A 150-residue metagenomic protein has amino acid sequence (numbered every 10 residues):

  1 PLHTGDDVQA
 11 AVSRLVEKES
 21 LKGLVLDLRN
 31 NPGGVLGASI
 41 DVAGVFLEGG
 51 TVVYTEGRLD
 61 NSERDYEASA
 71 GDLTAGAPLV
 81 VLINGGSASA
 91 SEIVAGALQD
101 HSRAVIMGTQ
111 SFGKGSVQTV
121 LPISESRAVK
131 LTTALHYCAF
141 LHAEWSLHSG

Functional and structural regions predicted by a protein language model:
P1-S124: Cleft-lining beta-strand/loop regions that shape enzyme active-site pockets
A88, H136-Y137: Short Gly/Pro-enriched loop/turn and capping motifs at secondary-structure junctions
V120-H136: Surface-exposed, non-catalytic interaction/assembly patches
W145, S149-G150: Conserved functional hotspot residues or short segments at active or partner-binding sites across diverse domains
